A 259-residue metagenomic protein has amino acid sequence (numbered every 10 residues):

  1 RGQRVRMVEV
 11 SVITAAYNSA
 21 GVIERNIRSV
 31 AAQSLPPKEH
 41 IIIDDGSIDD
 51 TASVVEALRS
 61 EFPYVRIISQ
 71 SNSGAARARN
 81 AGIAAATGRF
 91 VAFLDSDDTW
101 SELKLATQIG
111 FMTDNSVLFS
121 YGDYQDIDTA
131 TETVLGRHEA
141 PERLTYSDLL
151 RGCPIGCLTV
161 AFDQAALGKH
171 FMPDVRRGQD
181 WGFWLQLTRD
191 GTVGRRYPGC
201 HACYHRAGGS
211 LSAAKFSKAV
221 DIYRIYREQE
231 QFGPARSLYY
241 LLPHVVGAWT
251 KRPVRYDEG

Functional and structural regions predicted by a protein language model:
V8-S11, E39, G182: Cell-envelope/extracellular polymer assembly enzymes that use nucleotide-activated donors
N18-A32: Short, well-formed alpha-helical segments that are part of the catalytic scaffolds of diverse glycosyltransferases
G21-E24, D49-L58, T99, L103: Acidic helix N-cap motif at the loop->helix transition within catalytic regions of sugar-transfer enzymes
S29, D44-V54, S71-S73, D95: A conserved acidic beta->alpha catalytic loop
Q70-A86, T107: Glycine-rich, basic loop-to-helix element that forms the pyrophosphate-binding segment of sugar-nucleotide handling
A84, R137-S217, D221: Conserved nucleotide-sugar donor-binding catalytic segment
V91: Short aromatic/hydrophobic "clamp" motif used to bind/position activated sugar donors
L103-V134: Conserved donor NDP-sugar-binding/catalytic core segment of glycosyltransferases
